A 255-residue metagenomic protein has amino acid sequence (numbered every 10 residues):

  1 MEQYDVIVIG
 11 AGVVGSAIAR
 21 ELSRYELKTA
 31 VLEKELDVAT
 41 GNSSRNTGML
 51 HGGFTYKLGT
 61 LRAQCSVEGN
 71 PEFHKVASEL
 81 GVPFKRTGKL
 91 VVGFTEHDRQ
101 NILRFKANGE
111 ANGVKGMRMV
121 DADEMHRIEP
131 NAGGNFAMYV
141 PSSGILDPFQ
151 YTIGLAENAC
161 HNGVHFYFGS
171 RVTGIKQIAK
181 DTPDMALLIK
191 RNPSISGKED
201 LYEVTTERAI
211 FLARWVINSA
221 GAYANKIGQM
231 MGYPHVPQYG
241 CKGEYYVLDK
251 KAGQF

Functional and structural regions predicted by a protein language model:
D5-A30: N-terminal Rossmann-like FAD-binding beta1-loop-alpha1 element of flavoenzymes
V14, D37, Y223: Conserved Rossmann-like nucleotide-cofactor binding loop
A17, I175-I178, L187-K190, D200-F255: Flavin-dependent oxidoreductases
R20, R24, E157, H161 (+1 more regions): Short, well-ordered alpha-helices that flank and scaffold nucleotide-derived cofactor binding pockets
R24-S44: Glycine-rich FAD pyrophosphate-binding loop
L27-T29, G116-M117, V216: Hydrophobic anchor at the start of a short beta-strand that flanks the dinucleotide cofactor-binding loop
G48-I128, G134: Dinucleotide-binding Rossmann-like beta1-alpha1 core, especially the glycine-rich loop that anchors the ADP
M138-P193, G197-R214: Helical element adjacent to the flavin cofactor pocket in flavoenzyme catalytic cores
